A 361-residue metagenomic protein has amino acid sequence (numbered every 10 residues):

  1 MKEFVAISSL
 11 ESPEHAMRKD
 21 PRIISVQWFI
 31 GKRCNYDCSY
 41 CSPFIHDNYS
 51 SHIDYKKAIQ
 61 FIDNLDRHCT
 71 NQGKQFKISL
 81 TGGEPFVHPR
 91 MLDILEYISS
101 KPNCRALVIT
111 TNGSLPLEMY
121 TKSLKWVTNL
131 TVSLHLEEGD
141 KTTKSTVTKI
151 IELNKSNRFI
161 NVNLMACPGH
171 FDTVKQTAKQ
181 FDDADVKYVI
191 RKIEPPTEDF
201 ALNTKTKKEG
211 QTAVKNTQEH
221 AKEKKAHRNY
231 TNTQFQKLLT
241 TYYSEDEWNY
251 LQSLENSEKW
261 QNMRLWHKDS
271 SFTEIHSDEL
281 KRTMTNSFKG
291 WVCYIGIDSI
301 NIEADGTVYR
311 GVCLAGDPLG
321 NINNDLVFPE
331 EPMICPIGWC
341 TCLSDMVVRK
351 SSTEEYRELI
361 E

Functional and structural regions predicted by a protein language model:
M1-I24, F44, S287-Y294, S299 (+1 more regions): Flexible mid-to-C-terminal extensions adjoining Fe-S/redox cofactors in radical SAM and related proteins
H15-K57, V312: Canonical Radical SAM [4Fe-4S] cluster-binding loop centered on the CxxxCxxC motif and its immediate flanking residues
C34, C38, I109, G306: Conserved, mostly hydrophobic/aromatic
D37, N48-S50, V87-P89, E118 (+3 more regions): Short catalytic/ligand-binding loop motif for oxyanion handling, primarily in non-cytosolic enzymes, centered on
S42, R67-C69, L265-H267: Glycine-rich short-loop/terminal segments
I53-I62, E355-I360: Short cysteine/histidine-rich metal-coordination sites, predominantly Zn2+-binding motifs
I59-L80, H88-F181, K187-V189: Radical SAM/AdoMet-radical enzyme domain recognition
N129, S133-D298, A304: Radical SAM enzyme [4Fe-4S]-AdoMet core and its adjacent flexible, acidic and glycine-rich loops/tails across
